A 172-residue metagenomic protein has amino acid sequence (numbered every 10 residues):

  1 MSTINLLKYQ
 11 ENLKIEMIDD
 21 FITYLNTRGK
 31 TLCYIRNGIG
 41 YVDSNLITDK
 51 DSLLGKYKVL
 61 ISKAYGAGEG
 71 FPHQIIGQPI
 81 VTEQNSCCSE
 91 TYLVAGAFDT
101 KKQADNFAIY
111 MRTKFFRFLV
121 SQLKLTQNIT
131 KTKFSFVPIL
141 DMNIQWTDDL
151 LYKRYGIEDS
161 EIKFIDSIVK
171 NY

Functional and structural regions predicted by a protein language model:
M1-T91, A95-D159: C-terminal substrate-recognition regions of SAM-dependent nucleic acid methyltransferases
S160-Y172: Short, amphipathic C-terminal "tail helix"
